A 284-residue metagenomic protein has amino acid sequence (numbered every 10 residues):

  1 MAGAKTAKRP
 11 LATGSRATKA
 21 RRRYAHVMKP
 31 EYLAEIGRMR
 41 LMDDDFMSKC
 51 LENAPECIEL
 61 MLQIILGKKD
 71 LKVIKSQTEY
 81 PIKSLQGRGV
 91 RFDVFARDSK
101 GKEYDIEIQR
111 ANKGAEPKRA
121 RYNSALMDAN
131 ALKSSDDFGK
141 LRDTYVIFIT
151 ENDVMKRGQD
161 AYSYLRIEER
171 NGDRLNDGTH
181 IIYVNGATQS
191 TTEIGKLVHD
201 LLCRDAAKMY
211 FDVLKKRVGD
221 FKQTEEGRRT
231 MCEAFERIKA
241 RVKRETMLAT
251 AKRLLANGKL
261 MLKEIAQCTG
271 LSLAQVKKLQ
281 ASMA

Functional and structural regions predicted by a protein language model:
A2-D177, S190-T192: Accessory alpha/beta interaction modules
A2-G37, D45, R97-S99, Y104-Q109 (+1 more regions): Short, charged alpha-helical interaction segments and adjacent helix-coil junctions
F148, Y183-N185: Short, well-ordered beta-strand micro-motif
E168-D177, N185-A187, L197, L201-R204: Low-complexity, glycine/alanine/valine/leucine- and proline-rich hydrophobic stretches
